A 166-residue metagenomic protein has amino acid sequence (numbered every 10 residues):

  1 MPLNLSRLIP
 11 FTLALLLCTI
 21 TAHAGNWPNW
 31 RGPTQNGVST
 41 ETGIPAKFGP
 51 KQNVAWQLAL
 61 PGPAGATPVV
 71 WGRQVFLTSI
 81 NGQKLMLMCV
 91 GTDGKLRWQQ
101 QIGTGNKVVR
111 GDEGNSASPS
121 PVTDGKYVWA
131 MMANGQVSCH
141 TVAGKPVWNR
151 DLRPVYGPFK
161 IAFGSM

Functional and structural regions predicted by a protein language model:
M1-R7: N-terminal secretory signal peptides that target proteins for export/translocation
I9-I20: Bacterial N-terminal signal peptides
A22-M166: Noncatalytic, solvent-exposed loop/strand surfaces of beta-propeller-type extracellular/periplasmic domains
